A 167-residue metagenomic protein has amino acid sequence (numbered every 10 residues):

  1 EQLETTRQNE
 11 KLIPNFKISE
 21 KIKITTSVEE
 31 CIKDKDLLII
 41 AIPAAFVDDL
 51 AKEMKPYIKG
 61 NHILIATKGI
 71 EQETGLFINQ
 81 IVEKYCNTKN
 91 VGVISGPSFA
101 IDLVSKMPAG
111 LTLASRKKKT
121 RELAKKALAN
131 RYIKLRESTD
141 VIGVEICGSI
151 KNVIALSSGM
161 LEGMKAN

Functional and structural regions predicted by a protein language model:
E1-F16, K23-T26, E53: NAD(P)+-binding Rossmann beta1-loop-alpha1 motif at the extreme N-terminus of oxidoreductases
E1-Q2, Q72-E73, T120-R121: Short, charged/polar "capping" segments at the starts of alpha-helices and the immediately preceding loops
R7-K11, I39, T74, C86 (+2 more regions): Structural signal for hydrophobic packing residues in well-ordered secondary-structure cores of soluble enzyme domains
N15-I18, V141: Short coil/turn segments at secondary-structure boundaries
I18, T25-K33, L37-P108, A124: Rossmann-like NAD(P)(H) cofactor-binding subdomain of soluble oxidoreductases
S19-I22, E145: Short secondary-structure junction/hinge motifs that connect adjacent elements
F46, Y57, I81-N90, P108-N167: Internal alpha-helical scaffold of NAD(P)-dependent oxidoreductase catalytic cores
